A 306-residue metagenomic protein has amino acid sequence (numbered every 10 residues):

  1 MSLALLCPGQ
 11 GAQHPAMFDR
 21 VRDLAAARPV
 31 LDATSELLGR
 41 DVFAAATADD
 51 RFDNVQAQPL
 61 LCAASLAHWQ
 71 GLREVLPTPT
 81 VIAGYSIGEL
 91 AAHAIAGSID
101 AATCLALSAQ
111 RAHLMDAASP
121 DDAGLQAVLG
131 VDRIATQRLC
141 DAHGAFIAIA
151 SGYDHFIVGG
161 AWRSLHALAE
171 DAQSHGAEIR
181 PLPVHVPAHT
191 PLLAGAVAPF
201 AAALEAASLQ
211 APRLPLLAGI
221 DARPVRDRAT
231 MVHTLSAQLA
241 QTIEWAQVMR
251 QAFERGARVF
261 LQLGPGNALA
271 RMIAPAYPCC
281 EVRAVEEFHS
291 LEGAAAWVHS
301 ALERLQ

Functional and structural regions predicted by a protein language model:
M1-A83, V158: Helix-rich "cap/lid" substructures immediately adjacent to catalytic or cofactor-binding pockets
A4-L5, I82-G84, C104, F260-Q262: Short glycine-aspartate micro-motif
C7-G9, T34, S65, G88 (+6 more regions): Conserved small-residue
Q10-G11, I95-L239: Alpha/beta catalytic cores of group-transfer enzymes, especially the acyltransferase/condensing modules of polyketide
A44-A45, G84, F146-S151: Short beta-strand
A64-I82, L239-Q306: Flexible, low-complexity segments
S65, T80, G84-G88, A92 (+1 more regions): Gly/Ala-rich beta-loop-alpha elbow adjacent to hydrolase catalytic centers
